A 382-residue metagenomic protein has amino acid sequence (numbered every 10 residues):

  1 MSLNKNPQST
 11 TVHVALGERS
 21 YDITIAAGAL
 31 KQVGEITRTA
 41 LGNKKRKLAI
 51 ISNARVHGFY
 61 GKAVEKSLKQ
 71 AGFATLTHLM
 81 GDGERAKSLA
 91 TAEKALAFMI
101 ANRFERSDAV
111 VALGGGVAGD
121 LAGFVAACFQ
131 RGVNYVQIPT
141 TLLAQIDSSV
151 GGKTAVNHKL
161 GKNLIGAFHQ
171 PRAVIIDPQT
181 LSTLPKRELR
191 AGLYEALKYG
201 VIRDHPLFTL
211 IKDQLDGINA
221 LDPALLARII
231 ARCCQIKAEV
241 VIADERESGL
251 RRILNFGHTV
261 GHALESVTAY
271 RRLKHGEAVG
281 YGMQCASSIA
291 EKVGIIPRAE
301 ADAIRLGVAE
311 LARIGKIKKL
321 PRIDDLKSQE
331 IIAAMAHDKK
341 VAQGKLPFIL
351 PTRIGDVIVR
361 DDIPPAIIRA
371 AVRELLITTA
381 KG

Functional and structural regions predicted by a protein language model:
S2-A109: ATP/NTP phosphate-donor binding region
Q8-T10, Y194-A196, I295-G382: C-terminal charged capping/lid subdomain of soluble metabolic enzymes
A15, F124-G217: A glycine/threonine-rich phosphate-anchoring loop and its flanking beta-alpha core in nucleotide/phosphate-binding
A26, I50, S88, P139 (+4 more regions): Residue-level signal for inorganic ion chemistry
D82-G83, L113-G115, F256-G257: Glycine-rich beta-strand-to-loop/alpha-helix junction loops that act as flexible
V117-F124, Q145-I146, H262-A263: Short glycine/serine/threonine-rich phosphate/pyrophosphate-binding segments that cradle anionic phosphate groups
L121-G132, V267-T268, S288: Alpha-helix C-terminal capping segments
L210, Q214-Q329: Active-site segments that bind and position negatively charged phosphate/pyrophosphate groups
